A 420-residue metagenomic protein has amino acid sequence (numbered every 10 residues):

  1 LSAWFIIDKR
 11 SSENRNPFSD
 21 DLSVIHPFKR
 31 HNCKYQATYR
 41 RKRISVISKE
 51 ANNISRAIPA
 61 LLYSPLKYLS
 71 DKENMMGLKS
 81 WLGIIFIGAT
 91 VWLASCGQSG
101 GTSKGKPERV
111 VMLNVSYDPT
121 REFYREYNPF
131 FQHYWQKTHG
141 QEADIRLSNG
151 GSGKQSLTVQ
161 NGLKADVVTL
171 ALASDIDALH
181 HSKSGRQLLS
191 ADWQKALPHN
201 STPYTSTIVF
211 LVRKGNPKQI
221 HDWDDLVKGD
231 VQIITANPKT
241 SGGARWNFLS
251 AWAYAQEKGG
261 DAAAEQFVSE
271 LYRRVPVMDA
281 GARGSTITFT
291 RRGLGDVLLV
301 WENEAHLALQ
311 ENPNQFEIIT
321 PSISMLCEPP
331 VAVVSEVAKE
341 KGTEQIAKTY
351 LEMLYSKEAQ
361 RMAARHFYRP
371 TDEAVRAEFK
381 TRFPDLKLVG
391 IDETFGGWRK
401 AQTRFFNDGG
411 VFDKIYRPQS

Functional and structural regions predicted by a protein language model:
S45, S55-V111: Short, low-complexity disordered leader/linker segments with a strong preference for bacterial N-terminal type II
C96-L188, A196-L197, W301: Early extracytoplasmic/lumenal segment of secretory-pathway proteins
L179-P198, L307-T320: Ligand-binding "clamshell"
K183-Y254: A conserved helix-loop-strand patch within extracytoplasmic ligand-binding domains of the periplasmic binding
K195, T202-T207, V268-Y272, M278-A280 (+1 more regions): Periplasmic-binding protein-like
G215-H221, Y254-D261, V337-E344: Short helix-loop capping/hinge motifs at secondary-structure junctions, enriched in acidic/polar residues
E257-S322: Ligand-binding pocket segment of bilobal, Venus flytrap-like solute-binding proteins
A338-S420: Extracellular/periplasmic juxtamembrane helices and adjacent flexible linkers that interface with membrane partners
